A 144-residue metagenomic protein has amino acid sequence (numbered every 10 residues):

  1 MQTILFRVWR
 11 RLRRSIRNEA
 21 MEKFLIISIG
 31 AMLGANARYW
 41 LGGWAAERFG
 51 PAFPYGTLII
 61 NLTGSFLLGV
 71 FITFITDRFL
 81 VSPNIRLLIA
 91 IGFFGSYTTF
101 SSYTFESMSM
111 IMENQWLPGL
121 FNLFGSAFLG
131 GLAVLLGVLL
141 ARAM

Functional and structural regions predicted by a protein language model:
Q2-M144: Membrane-interface helix-loop junctions in multi-pass transporters/channels
